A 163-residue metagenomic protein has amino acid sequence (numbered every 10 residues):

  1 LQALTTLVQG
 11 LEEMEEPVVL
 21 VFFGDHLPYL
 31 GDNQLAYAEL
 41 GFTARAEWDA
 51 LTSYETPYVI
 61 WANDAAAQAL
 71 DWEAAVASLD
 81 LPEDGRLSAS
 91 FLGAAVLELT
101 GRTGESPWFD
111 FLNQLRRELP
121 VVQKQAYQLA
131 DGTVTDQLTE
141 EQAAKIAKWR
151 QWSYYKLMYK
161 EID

Functional and structural regions predicted by a protein language model:
L1-D163: Solvent-exposed soluble domains appended to multi-pass membrane proteins
